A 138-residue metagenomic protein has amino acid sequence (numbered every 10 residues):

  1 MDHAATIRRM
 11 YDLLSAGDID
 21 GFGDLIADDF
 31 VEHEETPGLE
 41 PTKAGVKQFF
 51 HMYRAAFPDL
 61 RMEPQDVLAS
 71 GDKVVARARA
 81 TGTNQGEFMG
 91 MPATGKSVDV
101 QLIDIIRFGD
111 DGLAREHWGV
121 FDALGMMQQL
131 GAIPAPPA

Functional and structural regions predicted by a protein language model:
M1-A138: C-terminal and inter-domain tail/linker signature
